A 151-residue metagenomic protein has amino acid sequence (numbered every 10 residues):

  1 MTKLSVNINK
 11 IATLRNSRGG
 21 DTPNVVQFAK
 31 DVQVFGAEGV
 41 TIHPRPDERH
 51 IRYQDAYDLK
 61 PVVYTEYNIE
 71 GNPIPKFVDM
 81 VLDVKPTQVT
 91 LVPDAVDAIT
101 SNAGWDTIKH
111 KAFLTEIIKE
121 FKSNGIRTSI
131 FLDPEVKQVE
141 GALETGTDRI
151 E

Functional and structural regions predicted by a protein language model:
M1-E70, I74-K76, L82-P86, E144: Conserved N-terminal beta1-alpha1 strand-loop-helix module at the mouth
K76-V78, V84-E151: Conserved anion-binding
